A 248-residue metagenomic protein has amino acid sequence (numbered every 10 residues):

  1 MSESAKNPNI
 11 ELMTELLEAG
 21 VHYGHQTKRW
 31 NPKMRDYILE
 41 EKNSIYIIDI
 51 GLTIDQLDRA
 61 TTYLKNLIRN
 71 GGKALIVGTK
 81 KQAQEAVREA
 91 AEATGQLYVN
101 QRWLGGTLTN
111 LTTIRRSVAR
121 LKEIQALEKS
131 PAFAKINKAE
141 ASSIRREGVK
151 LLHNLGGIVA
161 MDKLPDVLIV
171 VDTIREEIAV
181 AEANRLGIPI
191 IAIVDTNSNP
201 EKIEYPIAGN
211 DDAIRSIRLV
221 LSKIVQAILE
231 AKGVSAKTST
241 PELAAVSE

Functional and structural regions predicted by a protein language model:
M1-K73, T79-K80, Q84-L127, K138-A141 (+3 more regions): N-terminal cationic and glycine-rich segments that engage phosphates or anionic surfaces
G20, I76, L168, V220: Residue-level signature of catalytic and energy-coupling elements of molecular machines, predominantly ATP/GTP-dependent
D55, S142, R215-L219: A generic "alpha-helical surface" signal
V77-K80, V170-D172: Short His-Asn-centered micro-motif
Q82-A83, R175-E176, A213: Short phosphate-engaging motifs
T94-E201: Long, charge-patterned amphipathic alpha-helical coiled-coil/hairpin "stalk" segments used as oligomerization
I178-A236: Short glycine/threonine-rich loop/turn motifs
